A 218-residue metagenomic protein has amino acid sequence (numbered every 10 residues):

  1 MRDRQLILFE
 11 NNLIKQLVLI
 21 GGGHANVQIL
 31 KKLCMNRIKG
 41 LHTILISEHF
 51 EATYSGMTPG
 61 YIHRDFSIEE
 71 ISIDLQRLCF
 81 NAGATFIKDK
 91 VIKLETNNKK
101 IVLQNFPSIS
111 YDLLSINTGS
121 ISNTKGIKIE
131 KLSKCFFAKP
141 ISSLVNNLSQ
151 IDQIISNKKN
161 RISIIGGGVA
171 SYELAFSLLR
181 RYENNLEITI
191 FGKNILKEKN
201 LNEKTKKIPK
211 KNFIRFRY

Functional and structural regions predicted by a protein language model:
R2-A84, S163, Y172-E203: Beta1-alpha1 glycine-rich phosphate/pyrophosphate-binding loop at the start of Rossmann-like nucleotide-binding domains
R2-Q16, N81-R161: FAD-binding core/adjacent interface of flavoenzyme oxidoreductases
G22, T118-G119, G166-G167: Glycine-rich beta-strand-to-loop/alpha-helix junction loops that act as flexible
Q76-F80, K128-E130, K211-F213: Short, conserved catalytic or adaptor-binding loops enriched in Gly and charged residues
F136-R217: Predominantly flavin-linked oxidoreductase catalytic cores and closely associated redox partners
